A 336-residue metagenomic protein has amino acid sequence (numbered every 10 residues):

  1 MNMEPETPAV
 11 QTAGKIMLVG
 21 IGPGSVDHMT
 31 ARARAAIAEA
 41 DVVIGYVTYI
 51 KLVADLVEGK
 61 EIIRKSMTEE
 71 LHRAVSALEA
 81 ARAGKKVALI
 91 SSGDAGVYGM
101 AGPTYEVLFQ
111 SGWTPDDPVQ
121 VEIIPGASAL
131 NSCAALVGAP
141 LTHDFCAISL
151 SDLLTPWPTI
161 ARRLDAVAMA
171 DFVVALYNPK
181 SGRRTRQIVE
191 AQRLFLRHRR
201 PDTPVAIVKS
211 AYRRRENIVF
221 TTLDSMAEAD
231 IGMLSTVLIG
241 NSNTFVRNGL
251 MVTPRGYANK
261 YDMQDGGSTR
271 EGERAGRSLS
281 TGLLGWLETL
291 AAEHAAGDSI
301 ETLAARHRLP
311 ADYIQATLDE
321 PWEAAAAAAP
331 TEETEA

Functional and structural regions predicted by a protein language model:
M1-V121, A227, M263-E293, I300-E301 (+2 more regions): Class I S-adenosyl-L-methionine
T7, Q11, R32, G138-P140 (+4 more regions): Conserved phosphate- and dinucleotide-binding cores of soluble alpha/beta proteins, encompassing both enzyme active
I16-L18, M169-T289, A316-E320: A contiguous loop/helix-start segment that scaffolds small-molecule binding in enzyme catalytic cores
S25, G93-Y98, A127-A129, S181-R184 (+1 more regions): Gly/Ser/Thr-rich loops at beta-strand to alpha-helix junctions that form or flank small-molecule/cofactor-binding
S25, G99-A170: Class I SAM-dependent methyltransferase SAM-binding "motif I" and its flanking Rossmann-like core
K85-S91, A139-L150, A168-F172, D224-M233: A polyampholytic, Gly/Pro-enriched intrinsically disordered region
R306-T317: Short, basic interhelical loop/turn and adjoining N-cap of the next helix at nucleic-acid- or acidic-partner-contacting
